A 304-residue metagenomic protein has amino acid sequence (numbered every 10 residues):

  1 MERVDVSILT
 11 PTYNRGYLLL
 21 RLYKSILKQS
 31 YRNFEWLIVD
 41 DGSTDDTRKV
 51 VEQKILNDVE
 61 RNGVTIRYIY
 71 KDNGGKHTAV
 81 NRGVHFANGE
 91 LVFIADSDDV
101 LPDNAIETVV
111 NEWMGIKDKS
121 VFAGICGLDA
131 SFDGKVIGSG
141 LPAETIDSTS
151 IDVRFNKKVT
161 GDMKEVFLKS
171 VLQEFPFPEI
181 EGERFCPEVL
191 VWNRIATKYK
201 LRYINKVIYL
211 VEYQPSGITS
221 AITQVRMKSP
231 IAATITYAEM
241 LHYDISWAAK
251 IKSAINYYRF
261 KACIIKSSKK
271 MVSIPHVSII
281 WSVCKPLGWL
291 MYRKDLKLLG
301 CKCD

Functional and structural regions predicted by a protein language model:
R15-K28, F34: Short, well-formed alpha-helical segments that are part of the catalytic scaffolds of diverse glycosyltransferases
S25, D40-V51, D96: A conserved acidic beta->alpha catalytic loop
F34-G42, R67-K71: Short beta-strand/loop segment that forms part of the nucleotide-sugar
Y70-A87: Glycine-rich, basic loop-to-helix element that forms the pyrophosphate-binding segment of sugar-nucleotide handling
V92: Short aromatic/hydrophobic "clamp" motif used to bind/position activated sugar donors
N104-S139: Conserved donor NDP-sugar-binding/catalytic core segment of glycosyltransferases
S131, K135-S220: Conserved nucleotide-sugar donor-binding catalytic segment
K206-D304: C-terminal subregions of glycosyltransferases and related glycan-biosynthesis enzymes
